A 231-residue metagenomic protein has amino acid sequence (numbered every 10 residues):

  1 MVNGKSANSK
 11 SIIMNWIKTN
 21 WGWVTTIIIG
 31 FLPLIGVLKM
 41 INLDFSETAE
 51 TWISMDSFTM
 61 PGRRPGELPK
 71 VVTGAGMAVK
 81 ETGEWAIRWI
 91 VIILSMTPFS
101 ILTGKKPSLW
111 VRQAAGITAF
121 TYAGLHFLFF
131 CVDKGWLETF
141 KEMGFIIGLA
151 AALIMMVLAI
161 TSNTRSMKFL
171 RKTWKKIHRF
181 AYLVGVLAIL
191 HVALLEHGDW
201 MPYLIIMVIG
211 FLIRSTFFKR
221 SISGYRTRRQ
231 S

Functional and structural regions predicted by a protein language model:
V2-S231: Membrane-embedded alpha-helical bundles that constitute the cytochrome b-like, heme-associated redox core of multi-pass
